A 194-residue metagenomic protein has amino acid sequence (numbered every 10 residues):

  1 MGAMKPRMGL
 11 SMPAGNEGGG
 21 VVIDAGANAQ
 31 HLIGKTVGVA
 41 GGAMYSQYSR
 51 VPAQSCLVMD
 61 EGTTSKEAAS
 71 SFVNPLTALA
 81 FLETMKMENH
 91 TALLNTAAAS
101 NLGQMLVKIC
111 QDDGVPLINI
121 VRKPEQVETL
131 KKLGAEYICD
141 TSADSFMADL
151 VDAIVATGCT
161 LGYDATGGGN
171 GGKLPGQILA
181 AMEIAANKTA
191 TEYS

Functional and structural regions predicted by a protein language model:
M1-G19: N-terminal glycine-rich beta->alpha transition that marks the start or flank of a dinucleotide-binding site
E17-G19, K35-V37, Y48, A92 (+1 more regions): Residue-level marker of beta-strand positions
E17-G41: A glycine-/small-residue-rich N-terminal strand-loop-strand element that serves as the cofactor-binding glycine loop
G38, L94, G162-Y163: N-terminal Rossmann-like NAD(P) cofactor-binding module of classical short-chain dehydrogenase/reductase
G41-Q54: A structural motif shared across PLP-dependent enzymes of the aminotransferase-like
K66-A69: C-terminal boundary of histidine-terminating zinc-finger modules
S71-D144: Mid-domain Rossmann-like dinucleotide-binding core that forms the NAD(H)/NADP(H) cofactor-binding site
L133, Y137-S194: Glycine-rich cofactor phosphate-binding loops and adjacent beta1-alpha1 units of small-molecule cofactor enzyme domains
